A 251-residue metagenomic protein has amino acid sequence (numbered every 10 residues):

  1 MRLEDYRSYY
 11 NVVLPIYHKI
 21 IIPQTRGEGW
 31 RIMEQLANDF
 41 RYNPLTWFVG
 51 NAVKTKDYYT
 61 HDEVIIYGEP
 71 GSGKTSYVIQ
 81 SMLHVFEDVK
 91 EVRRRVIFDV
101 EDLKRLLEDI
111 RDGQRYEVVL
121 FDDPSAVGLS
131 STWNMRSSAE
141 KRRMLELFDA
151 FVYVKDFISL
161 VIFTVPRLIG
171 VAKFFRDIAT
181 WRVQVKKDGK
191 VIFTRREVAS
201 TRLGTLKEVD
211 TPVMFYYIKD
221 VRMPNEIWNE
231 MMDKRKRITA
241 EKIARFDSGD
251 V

Functional and structural regions predicted by a protein language model:
E4-T55: N-terminal pre-Walker A segment at the start of P-loop NTPase domains
Y59-E87: Glycine-rich phosphate-binding P-loop
V64, I162, T180-V183: Hydrophobic/aromatic beta-strand patches that form the interior of the parallel beta-sheet core in alpha/beta enzyme
R93-V96, R167-R176: Short, glycine/acidic-rich hinge or "gate" loops at secondary-structure transitions that mediate conformational
R95-F163: Conserved nucleotide-sensing/catalytic segment adjacent to the nucleotide-binding pocket in NTP-handling enzymes
F163-L168, K187: A short beta-strand-to-loop transition that corresponds to the Sensor-1 phosphate-sensing loop of AAA+ P-loop ATPases
K173-I192: A short helix-turn-beta junction within AAA+ P-loop NTPase domains corresponding to the substrate/partner-engaging
D188-V251: Phosphate-binding and hydrolysis-coupling loops of NTP-dependent motor/remodeling domains
